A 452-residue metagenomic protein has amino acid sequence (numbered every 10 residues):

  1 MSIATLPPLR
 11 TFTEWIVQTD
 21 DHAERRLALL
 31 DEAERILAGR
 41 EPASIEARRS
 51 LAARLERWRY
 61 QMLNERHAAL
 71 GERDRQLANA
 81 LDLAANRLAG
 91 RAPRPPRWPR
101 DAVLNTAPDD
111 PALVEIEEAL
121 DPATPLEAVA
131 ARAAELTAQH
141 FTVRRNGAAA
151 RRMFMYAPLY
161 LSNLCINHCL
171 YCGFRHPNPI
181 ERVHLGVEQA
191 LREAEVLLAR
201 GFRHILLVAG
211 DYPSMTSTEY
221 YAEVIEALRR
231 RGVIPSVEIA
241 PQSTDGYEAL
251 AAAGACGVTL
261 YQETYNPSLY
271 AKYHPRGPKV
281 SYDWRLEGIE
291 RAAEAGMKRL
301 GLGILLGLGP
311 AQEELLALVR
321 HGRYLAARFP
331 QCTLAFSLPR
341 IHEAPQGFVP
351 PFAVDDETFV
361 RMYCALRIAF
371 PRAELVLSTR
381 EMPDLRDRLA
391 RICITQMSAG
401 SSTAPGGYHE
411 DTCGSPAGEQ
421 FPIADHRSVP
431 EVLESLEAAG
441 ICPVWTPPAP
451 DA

Functional and structural regions predicted by a protein language model:
M1-P122, A327-A452: Auxiliary Fe-S-binding modules of radical SAM enzymes
D109-T142: A broadly conserved sequence feature marking short terminus-proximal activation segments in nucleic acid-centric
A130-N178, R182-L206, C256-G257: N-terminal pre-triad scaffold of radical SAM enzymes
A133, C169, L260, A292 (+3 more regions): Conserved, mostly hydrophobic/aromatic
A157, A194, Y221-I225, Y247 (+5 more regions): Generic structural signal for well-ordered alpha-helices, preferentially at hydrophobic/aromatic core positions
L159-L161, D211-P213, I239-S243, T264-N266 (+4 more regions): Active-site-proximal loop/turn and secondary-structure-junction residues that shape catalytic pockets, frequently
H176-A190, L197-A292, K298-L302, L306 (+1 more regions): Core AdoMet radical
D245-L250, G309-H321, M382-I392: Catalytic cores of alpha/beta
